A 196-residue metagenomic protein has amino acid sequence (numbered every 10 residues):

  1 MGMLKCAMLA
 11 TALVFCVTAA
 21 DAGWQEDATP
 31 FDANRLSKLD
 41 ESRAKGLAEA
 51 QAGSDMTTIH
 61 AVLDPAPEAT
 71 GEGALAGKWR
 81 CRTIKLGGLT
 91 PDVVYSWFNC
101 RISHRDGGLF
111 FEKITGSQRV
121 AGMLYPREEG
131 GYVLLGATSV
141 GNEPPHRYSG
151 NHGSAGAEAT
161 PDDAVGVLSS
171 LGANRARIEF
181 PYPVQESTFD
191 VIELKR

Functional and structural regions predicted by a protein language model:
M1-M8: Bacterial N-terminal signal peptides that target proteins for export
L4, A20-A74: Amphipathic/hydrophobic helical signal segments and adjacent flexible N-terminal regions that mediate secretion
T11-D21: Hydrophobic h-region of N-terminal signal peptides that target proteins for export in Gram-negative bacteria
T57-A61, S149-R196: Edge beta-strand at a domain terminus
G71-V133: Mid-length scaffold segments of soluble, non-membrane domains
G88-F98, T138-G166: An anionic, turn-rich surface loop/hairpin at beta-sheet edges that serves as a generic interaction/coordination patch
I114-A121, A137-N142, F180-E186: Short, solvent-exposed aromatic-acidic interface loops
V120-R127, E143-S149, S187-I192: A short, polar/proline- and glycine-enriched secondary-structure boundary/capping micro-motif
